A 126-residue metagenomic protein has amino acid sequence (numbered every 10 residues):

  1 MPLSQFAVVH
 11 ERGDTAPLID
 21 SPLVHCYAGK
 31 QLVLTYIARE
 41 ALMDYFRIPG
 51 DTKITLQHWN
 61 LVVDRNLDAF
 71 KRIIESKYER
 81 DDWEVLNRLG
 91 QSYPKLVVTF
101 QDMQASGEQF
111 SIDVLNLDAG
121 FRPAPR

Functional and structural regions predicted by a protein language model:
M1-L34: Short, charged/polar N-terminal "headpieces" of proteins
V8-A16, D51, R88, D113: Charge-biased, low-complexity intrinsically disordered regions
D14, I19, F46, Q91 (+1 more regions): Compositionally biased, intrinsically disordered/low-complexity regions enriched for serine, proline and threonine
L34-E40, I112-N116: Short amphipathic beta-strand/extended segments with alternating polar/hydrophobic composition
I37-D51: Short acidic, glycine/tyrosine-flanked loop/strand segments centered on an H-E-D-like triad
I54-R126: Acidic, low-complexity intrinsically disordered segments
